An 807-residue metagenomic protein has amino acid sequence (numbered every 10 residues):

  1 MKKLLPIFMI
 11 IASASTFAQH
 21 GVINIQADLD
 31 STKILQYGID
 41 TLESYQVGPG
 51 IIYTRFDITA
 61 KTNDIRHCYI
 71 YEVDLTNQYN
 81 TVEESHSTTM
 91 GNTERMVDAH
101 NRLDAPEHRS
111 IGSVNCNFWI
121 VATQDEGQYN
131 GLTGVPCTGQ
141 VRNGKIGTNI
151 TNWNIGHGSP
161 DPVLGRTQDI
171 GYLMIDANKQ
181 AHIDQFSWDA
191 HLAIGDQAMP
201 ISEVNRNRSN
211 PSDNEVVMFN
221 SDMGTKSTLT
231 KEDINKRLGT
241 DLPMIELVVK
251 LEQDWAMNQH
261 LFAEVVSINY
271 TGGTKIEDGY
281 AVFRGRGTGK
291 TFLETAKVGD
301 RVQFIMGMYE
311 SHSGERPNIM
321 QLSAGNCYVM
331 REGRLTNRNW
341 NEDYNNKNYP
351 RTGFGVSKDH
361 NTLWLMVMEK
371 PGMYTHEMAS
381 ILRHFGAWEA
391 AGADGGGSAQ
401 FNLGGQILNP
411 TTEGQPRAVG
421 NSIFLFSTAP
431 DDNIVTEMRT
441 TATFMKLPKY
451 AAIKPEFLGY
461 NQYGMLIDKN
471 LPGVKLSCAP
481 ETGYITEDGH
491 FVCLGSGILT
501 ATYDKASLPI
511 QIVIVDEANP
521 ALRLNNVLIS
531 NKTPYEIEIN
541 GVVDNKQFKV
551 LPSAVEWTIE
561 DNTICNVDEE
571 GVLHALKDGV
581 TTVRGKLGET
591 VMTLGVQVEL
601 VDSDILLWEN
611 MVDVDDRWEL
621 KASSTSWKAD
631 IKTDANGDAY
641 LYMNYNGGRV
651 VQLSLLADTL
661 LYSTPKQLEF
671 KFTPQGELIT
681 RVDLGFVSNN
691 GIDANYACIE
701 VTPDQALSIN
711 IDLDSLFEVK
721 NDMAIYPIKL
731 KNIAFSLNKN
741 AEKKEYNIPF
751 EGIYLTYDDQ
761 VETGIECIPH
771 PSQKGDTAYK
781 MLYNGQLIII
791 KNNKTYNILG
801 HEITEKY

Functional and structural regions predicted by a protein language model:
P6, T763-Y807: C-terminal outer-membrane/trafficking sorting elements
Q19-G279: Zymogen propeptides
T123-T167, L322-A387, Q400-I434, T441: Conserved, well-ordered active-site substructure
D432-L607: Extracytoplasmic soluble-region selector
E599-T625: Extracellular carbohydrate-recognition regions
W627-V650: Short carbohydrate-recognition loop motifs
Y645-D722, K744-Y746: Extracellular ligand-binding interfaces
I725-P727, K739-T756: Extracellular carbohydrate recognition
